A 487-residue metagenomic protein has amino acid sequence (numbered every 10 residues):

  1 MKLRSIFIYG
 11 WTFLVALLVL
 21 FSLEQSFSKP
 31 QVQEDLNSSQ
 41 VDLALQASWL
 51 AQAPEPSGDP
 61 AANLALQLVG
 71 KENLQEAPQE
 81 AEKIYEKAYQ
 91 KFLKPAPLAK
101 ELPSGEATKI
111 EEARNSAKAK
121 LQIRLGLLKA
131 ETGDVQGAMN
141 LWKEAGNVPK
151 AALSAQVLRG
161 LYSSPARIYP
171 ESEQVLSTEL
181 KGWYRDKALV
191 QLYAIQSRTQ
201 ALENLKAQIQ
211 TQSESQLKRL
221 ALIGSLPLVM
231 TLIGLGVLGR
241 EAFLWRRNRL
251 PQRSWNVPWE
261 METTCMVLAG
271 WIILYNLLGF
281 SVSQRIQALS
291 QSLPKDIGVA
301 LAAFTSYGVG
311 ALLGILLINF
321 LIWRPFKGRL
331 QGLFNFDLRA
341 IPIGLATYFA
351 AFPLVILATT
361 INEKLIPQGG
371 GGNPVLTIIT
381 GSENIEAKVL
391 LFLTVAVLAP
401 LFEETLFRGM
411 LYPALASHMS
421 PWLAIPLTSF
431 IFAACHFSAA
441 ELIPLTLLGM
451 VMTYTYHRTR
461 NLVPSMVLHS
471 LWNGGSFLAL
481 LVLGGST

Functional and structural regions predicted by a protein language model:
M1-W323, L480, G485-T487: N-terminal, membrane-interfacial amphipathic/helix-forming hydrophobic leader that caps and precedes the first
K2-I6, T12-N63, N73, A77 (+4 more regions): Transmembrane helix-loop-helix hairpins at the membrane interface of multi-pass integral membrane proteins
I8, K218-I223, P227, T263-V267 (+9 more regions): Alpha-helical transmembrane segments of integral membrane proteins
A194-E203, L365-I366, M419, T459: A broad structural signal for alpha-helix termini and local helix breaks/kinks
Q212, Q216-L220, N256, E260 (+11 more regions): Membrane-helix interfacial "entry" motifs
M230, G234, C265-R285, T305 (+13 more regions): Hydrophobic, lipid-facing residues on alpha-helical transmembrane segments of integral membrane proteins
G239-F243, G279-Q287, I318-W323, V355 (+6 more regions): Membrane-water interface at transmembrane helix exits
V282-G308, F320-L398, S486-T487: Juxtamembrane helix-loop-helix connectors linking adjacent transmembrane helices in multi-pass membrane enzymes
